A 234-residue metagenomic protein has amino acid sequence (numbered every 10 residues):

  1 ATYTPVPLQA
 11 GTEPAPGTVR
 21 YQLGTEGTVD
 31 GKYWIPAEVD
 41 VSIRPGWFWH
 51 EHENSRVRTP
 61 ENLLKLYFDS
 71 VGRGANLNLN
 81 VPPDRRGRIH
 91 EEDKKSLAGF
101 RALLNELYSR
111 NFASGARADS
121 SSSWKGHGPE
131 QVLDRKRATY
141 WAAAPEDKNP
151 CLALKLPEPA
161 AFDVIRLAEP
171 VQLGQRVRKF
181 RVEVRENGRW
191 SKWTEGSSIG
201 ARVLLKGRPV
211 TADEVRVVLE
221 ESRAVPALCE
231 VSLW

Functional and structural regions predicted by a protein language model:
A1-E146, L154, E158, R166-A168 (+4 more regions): Mature catalytic domains of secreted/periplasmic carbohydrate-active enzymes
A116, F180, C229-E230: Extracytoplasmic/periplasmic beta-strand context in beta-sandwich domains, especially the cupredoxin/COX2 CuA-binding
A160-F162, V177, W190, A212 (+1 more regions): Core-facing hydrophobic residues within beta-strands of well-ordered domains
I165, V182, V231-L233: Extracellular beta-strand elements of beta-rich domains used for carbohydrate recognition/degradation or cell-matrix
V171, E186-G188, R223: Solvent-exposed strand-loop boundary residues in beta-sheet-rich modules
Q175-G188: Short, surface-exposed beta-strand/strand-loop-strand elements in extracellular ectodomains
R223-W234: Edge beta-strands of jelly-roll/beta-sandwich modules across compartments, strongly enriched in secreted/luminal
